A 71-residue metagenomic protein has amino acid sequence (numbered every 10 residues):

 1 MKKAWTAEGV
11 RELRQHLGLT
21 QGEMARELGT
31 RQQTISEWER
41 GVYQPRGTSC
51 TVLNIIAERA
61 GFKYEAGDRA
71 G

Functional and structural regions predicted by a protein language model:
M1-H16, N54, Y64: A short, Lys/Arg-rich alpha-helix, primarily the initiator
A4, R46-G47: Non-catalytic, surface-exposed connector residues within folded enzymatic/regulatory domains
R11, S36-E37, R46, N54: Key DNA-contacting residues within the recognition helix of helix-turn-helix
Q15, G29, R40-G41, E58: Residue-level detection of the helix-turn-helix DNA-binding "recognition helix"
G18-E37: Short alpha-helical DNA-recognition segment
G47-A66: DNA major-groove recognition helix of helix-turn-helix/homeodomain DNA-binding modules
A70-G71: Helix-turn-helix/homeodomain-like alpha-helical modules used for DNA recognition and transcription-factor dimerization
